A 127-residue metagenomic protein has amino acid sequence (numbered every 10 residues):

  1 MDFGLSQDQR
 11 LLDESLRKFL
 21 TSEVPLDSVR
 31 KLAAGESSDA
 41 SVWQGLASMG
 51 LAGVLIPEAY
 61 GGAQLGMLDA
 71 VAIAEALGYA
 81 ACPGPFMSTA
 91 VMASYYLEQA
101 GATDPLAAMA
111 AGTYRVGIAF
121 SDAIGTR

Functional and structural regions predicted by a protein language model:
M1-D8: Intrinsic disorder at enzyme termini
L12-D13, I73: A structural signal for short hydrophobic/aromatic patches embedded in well-ordered alpha helices
T21-R127: Glycine-rich flavin
